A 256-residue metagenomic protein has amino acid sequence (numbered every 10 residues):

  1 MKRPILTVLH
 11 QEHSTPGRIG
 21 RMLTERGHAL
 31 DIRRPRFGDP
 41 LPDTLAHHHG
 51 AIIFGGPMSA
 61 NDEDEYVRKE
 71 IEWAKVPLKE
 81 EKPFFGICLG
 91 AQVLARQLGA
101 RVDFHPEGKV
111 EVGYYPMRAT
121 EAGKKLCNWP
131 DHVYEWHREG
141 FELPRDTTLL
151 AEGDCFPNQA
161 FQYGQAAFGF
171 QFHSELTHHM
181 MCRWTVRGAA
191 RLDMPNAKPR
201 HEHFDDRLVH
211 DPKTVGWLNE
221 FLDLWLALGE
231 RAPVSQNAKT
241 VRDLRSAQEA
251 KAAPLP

Functional and structural regions predicted by a protein language model:
M1-E65, K69-K82, D193-P256: N-terminal beta1-alpha1 cap of cysteine-dependent amidohydrolase-like domains
L6, D31-R33, I52, F85 (+3 more regions): Hydrophobic/aromatic beta-strand patches that form the interior of the parallel beta-sheet core in alpha/beta enzyme
H13, G38, S59, Q92 (+3 more regions): Surface-exposed, flexible loop/turn segments at secondary-structure boundaries
P16-R18, P42, D62-D64, A95-Q97 (+3 more regions): Short glycine-/acidic-enriched loop or helix-start segments at secondary-structure transitions that form or flank
G20-M22, H48, E65-R68, L98-V102 (+3 more regions): Short, glycine/charged-enriched secondary-structure capping and boundary segments
H48, I53-G123: Cysteine-nucleophile active-site neighborhood
L98-H179: Pocket-forming structural segment of enzyme catalytic cores
Q165-A167, Q171, E175-F204: C-terminal helical/coil "lid" or tail adjacent to the Rossmann-like core of SAM-dependent
